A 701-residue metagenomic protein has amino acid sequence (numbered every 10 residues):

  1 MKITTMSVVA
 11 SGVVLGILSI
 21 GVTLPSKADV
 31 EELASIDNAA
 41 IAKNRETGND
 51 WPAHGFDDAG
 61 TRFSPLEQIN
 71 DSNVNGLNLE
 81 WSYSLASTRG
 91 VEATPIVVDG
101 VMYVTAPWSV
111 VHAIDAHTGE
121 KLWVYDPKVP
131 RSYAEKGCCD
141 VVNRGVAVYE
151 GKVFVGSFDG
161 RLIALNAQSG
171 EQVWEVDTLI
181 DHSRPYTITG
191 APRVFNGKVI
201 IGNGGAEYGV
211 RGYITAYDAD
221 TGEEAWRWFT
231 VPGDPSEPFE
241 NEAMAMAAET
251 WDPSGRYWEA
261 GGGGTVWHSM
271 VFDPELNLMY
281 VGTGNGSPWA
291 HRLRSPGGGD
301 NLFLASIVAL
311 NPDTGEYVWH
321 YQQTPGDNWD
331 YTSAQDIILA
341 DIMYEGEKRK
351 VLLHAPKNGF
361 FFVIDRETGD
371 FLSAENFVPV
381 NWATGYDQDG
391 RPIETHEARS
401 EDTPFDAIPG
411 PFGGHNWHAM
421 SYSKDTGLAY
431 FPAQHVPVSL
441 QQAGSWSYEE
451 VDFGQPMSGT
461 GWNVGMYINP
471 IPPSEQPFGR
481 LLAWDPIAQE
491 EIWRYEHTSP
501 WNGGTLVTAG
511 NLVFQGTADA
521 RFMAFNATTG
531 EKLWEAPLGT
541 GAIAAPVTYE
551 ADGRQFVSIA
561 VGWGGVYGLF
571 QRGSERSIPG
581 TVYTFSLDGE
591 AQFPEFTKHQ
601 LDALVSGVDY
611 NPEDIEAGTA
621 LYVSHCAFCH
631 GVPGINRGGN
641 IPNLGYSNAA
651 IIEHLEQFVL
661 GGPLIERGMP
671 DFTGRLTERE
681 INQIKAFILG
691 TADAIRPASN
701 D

Functional and structural regions predicted by a protein language model:
D29-L79, P235-A245, R391-T395, N469-I471 (+2 more regions): Blade/loop signatures of beta-propeller domains
I36-A39, T597-L621: Electrostatic cytochrome c docking/interface patches
W51-G55, G90-V110, E135-R161, P185-R211 (+9 more regions): Repeat-blade elements of multi-bladed beta-propeller folds
Y83-T94, V124-A147, E175-A191, F229-S269 (+9 more regions): Extracytoplasmic beta-rich repeat domains
G156, E653, T673-D701: C-terminal capping alpha-helices of c-type cytochrome domains
V547-H599: Blade-level signature of beta-propeller repeat domains, shared across WD40, Kelch, NHL, RCC1 and BNR/Asp-box propellers
G618-P633, L655, V659, M669 (+2 more regions): The canonical Cys-X-X-Cys-His
G631-L664: Gly/Gly-Pro-rich "capping" loops immediately C-terminal to redox-active cysteine motifs in periplasmic/lumenal
